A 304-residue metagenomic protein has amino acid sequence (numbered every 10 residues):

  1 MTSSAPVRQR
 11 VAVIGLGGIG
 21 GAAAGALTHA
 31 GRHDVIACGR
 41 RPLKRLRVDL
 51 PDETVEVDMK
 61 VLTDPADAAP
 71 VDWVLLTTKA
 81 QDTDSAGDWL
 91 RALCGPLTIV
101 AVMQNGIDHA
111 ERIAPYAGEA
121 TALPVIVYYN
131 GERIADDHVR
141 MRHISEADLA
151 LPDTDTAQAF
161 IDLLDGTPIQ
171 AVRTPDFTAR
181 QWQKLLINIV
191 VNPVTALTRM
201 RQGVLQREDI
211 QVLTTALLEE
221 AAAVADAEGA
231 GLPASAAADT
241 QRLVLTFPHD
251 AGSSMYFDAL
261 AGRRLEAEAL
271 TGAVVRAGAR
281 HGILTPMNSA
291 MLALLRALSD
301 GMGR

Functional and structural regions predicted by a protein language model:
M1-D58: NAD(P)+-binding Rossmann beta1-loop-alpha1 motif at the extreme N-terminus of oxidoreductases
T2, T215-R304: NAD(P)-dependent Rossmann-like dehydrogenase/reductase catalytic/cofactor-binding core
R8-Q9, D72, T98, A147: Nucleotide donor/acceptor-binding cores
G25-H29, D88-A92, P115, G272 (+2 more regions): Short, well-ordered alpha-helices that flank and scaffold nucleotide-derived cofactor binding pockets
D34, A92-L93, R112-T121, D136-I187 (+1 more regions): Internal alpha-helical scaffold of NAD(P)-dependent oxidoreductase catalytic cores
V35-G39, A101-M103, L151: Short, hydrophobic beta-strand segments that form beta-sheet elements in well-ordered domains
P42, E53-H138: Rossmann-like NAD(P)(H) cofactor-binding subdomain of soluble oxidoreductases
